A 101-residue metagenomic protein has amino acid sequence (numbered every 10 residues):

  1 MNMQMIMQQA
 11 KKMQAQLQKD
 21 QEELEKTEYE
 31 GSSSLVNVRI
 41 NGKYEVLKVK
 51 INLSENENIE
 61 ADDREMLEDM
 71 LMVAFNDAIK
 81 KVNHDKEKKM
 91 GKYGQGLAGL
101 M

Functional and structural regions predicted by a protein language model:
M1-E28, K81-M101: Long amphipathic alpha-helical segments used for membrane anchoring, targeting, substrate engagement, or oligomerization
M1-Q4, E65, D69-V73: A generic "alpha-helical surface" signal
A10, Y44, L71: Residue-level signature of catalytic and energy-coupling elements of molecular machines, predominantly ATP/GTP-dependent
Y29-K48, I59: N-terminal intrinsically disordered, cationic/polar leader segments that include organellar targeting peptides
V49-M66: A short interface-forming secondary-structure element
M70, A74-D85: Stable alpha-helical structural segments in soluble proteins, enriched in small hydrophobic residues
